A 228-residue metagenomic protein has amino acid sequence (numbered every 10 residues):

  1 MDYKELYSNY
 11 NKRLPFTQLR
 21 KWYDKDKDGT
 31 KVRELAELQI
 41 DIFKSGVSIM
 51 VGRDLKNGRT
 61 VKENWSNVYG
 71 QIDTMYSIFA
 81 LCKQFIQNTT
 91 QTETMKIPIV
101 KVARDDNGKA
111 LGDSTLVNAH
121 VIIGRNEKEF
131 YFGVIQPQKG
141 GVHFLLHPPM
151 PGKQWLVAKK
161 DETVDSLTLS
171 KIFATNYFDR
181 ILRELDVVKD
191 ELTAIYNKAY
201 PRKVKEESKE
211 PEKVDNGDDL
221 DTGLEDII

Functional and structural regions predicted by a protein language model:
M1-W65: N-terminal "first-domain core" detector
D2-Y10, N67-K96, L167-K198: DNA replication sliding-clamp ring fold and its partner-interaction surfaces
K31, S48, L55-V61, N107-K109 (+1 more regions): Short, surface-exposed beta-strand/loop "edge" segments at domain boundaries and coil↔beta transitions
V51-Q71, M150-L167: A cross-kingdom feature marking solvent-exposed beta-strand/loop segments within repeated, beta-rich binding/scaffold
T60-N67, L116-H120, G141-H143: Short, mixed charged/polar active-site loops that provide acid/base catalysis or chelate metal/phosphate cofactors
D73, Q87, I97-A103, T222-I228: Low-complexity, repetitive regions of proteins mediating host interaction that are extracellular, surface-exposed
E93-V134, G140: Intrinsic, low-complexity N-terminal interaction/targeting segments
G141-I228: Mixed-charge, glycine-accented linear interaction segment located at domain edges/termini
